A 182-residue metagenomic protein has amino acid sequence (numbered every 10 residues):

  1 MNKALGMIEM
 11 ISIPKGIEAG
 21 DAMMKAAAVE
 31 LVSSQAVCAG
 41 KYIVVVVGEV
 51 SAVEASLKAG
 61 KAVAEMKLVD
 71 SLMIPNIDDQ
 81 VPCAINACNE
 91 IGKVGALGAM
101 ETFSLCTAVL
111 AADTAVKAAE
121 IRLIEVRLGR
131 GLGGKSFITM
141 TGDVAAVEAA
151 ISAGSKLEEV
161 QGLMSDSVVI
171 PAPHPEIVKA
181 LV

Functional and structural regions predicted by a protein language model:
N2-A39, A55-Q80, I85-A87, G95-K135 (+1 more regions): Long, contiguous binding/interaction regions
A36-S51: N-terminal interaction modules that seed assembly of large macromolecular complexes
I91: Acidic, glycine-enriched active-site microenvironments
